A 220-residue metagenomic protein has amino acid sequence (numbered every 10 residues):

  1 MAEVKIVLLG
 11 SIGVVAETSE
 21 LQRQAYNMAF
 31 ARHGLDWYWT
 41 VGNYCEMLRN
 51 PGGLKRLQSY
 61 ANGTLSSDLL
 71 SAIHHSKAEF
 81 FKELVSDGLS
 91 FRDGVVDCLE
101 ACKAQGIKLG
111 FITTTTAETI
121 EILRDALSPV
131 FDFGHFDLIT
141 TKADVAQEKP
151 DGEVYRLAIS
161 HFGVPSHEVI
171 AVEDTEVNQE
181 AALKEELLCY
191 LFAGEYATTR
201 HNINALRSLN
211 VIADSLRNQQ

Functional and structural regions predicted by a protein language model:
A2-D93, A104-Q105: N-terminal helical cap/lid subdomain that shapes the substrate entry/recognition surface in HAD-like hydrolases
A2-V4, G10, T116-A117, I122-Q220: Asp-based, Mg2+/Mn2+-dependent phosphohydrolase catalytic module
E17-T18, F111-I112, E173-D174: Small/polar loops that bind or transfer phosphate-bearing groups
Y26, V95-L127: Substrate-recognition element of Asp-dependent hydrolases with the DxDx(T/V) motif
N27, K55, L99, R156 (+1 more regions): Short glycine-/small-residue-rich flexible loop motifs, especially phosphate/cofactor-binding loops
D68, S90-D93, T114, V145 (+1 more regions): Residues at secondary-structure transition points
R92-L99, E195-H201: Charge-dense, low-complexity polyampholytic segments
